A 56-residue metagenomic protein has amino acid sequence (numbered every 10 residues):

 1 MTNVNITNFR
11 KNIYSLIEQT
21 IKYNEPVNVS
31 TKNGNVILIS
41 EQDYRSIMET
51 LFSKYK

Functional and structural regions predicted by a protein language model:
M1-T2: N-terminal acidic leader/helix
I6-K22: The conserved cystathionine-beta-synthase
V27-K56: Short, charge-rich, low-complexity interaction segments located in flexible loops at or near secondary-structure
